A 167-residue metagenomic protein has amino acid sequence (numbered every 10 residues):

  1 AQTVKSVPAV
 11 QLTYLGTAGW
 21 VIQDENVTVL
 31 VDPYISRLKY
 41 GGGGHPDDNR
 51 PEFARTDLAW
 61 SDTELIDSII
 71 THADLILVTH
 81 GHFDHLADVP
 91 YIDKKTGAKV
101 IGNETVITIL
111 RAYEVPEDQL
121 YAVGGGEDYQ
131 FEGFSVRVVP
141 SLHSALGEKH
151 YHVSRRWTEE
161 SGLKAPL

Functional and structural regions predicted by a protein language model:
Q2-P8, E104-L167: Metallo-beta-lactamase
V7, L15-T17: Extracytoplasmic
Q11-Y14, V29-D32, S135-S141: Active-site-proximal beta-strand elements of phosphoester/diester hydrolases
L12, L77, I101: Catalytic phosphate/metal-binding cores of nucleic-acid and nucleotide-processing enzymes, i.e., regions that mediate
T17-G19, G126: Short hydrophobic/aromatic beta-strand or adjacent loop that forms the aromatic wall/cage of a ligand/substrate-binding
I22-E25, F131-E132: Active-site beta-strand termini and strand-to-loop segments that position acidic
N26-V78, A87-K94, L146-L167: Pre-active-site segment of Zn-dependent metallo-hydrolases
G97-T105: Short internal beta-strands
